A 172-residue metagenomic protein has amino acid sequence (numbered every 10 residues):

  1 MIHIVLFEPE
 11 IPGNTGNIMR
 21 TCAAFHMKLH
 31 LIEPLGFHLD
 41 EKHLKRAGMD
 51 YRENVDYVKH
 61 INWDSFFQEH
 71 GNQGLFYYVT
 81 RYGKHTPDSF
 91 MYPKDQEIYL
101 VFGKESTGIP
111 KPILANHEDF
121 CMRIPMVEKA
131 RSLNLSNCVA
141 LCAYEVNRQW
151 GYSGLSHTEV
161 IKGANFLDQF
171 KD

Functional and structural regions predicted by a protein language model:
M1-D172: Post-transcriptional modification and biogenesis factors for structured RNAs of the translation apparatus
